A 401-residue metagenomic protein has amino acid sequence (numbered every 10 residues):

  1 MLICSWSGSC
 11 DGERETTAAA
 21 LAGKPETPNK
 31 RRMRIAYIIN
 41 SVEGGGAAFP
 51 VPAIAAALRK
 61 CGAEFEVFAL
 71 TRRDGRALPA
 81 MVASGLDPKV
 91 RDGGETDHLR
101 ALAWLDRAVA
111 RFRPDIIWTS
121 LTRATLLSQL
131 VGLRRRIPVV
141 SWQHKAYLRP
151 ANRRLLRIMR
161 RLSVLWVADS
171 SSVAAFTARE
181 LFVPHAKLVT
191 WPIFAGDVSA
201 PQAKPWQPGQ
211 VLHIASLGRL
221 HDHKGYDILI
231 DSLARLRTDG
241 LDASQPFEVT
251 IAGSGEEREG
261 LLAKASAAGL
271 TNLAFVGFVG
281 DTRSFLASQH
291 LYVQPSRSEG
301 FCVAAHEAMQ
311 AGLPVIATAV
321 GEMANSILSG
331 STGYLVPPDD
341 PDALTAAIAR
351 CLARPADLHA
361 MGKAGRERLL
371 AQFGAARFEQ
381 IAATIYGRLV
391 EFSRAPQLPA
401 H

Functional and structural regions predicted by a protein language model:
G45-A56, L212, S216-T238, E256-L262 (+1 more regions): A conserved mid-protein helix/loop that constitutes part of the nucleotide-sugar donor-binding site
F68-A69, P314-A317, I327: Short hydrophobic beta-strand element within catalytic cores of glycosyltransferases and related nucleotide-activated
T119-T125: Short His-centered aromatic/hydrophobic patch
V139-D169, L181-V183: A conserved, positively charged/aromatic
S163-A200: Donor nucleotide-sugar binding/catalytic pocket of nucleotide-sugar-dependent glycosyltransferases
L262-G277: Nucleotide-activated donor-binding/catalytic signature segment of Leloir-type glycosyltransferases, i.e., the conserved
F278, R297: Aromatic "clamp/platform" in nucleotide-sugar-dependent glycosyltransferases that forms part of the donor/acceptor
S329-G330, Y334-P341, R350-P355: Conserved acidic donor-binding segment of nucleotide-sugar-dependent glycosyltransferases
